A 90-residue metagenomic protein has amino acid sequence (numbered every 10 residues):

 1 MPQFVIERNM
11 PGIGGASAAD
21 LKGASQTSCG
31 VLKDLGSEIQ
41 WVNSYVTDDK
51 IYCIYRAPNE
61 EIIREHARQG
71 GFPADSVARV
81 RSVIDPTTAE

Functional and structural regions predicted by a protein language model:
M1-K33, Q40, S82-E90: Short S/T/G/P-rich N-terminal loop/turn motif that feeds into the first structured element of a domain
F4-R8, W41-I62, H66: Short, well-ordered beta-strand segments in beta-rich or mixed alpha/beta enzyme and ligand-binding folds
C29, I51-Y55, N59, D75 (+1 more regions): Short amphipathic alpha-helical patches
S37-N43, S76: A short linear hydrophobic-aromatic micro-motif
A57-V83: An amphipathic, aromatic/His-enriched active-site/gating alpha helix that lines ligand/cofactor pockets
